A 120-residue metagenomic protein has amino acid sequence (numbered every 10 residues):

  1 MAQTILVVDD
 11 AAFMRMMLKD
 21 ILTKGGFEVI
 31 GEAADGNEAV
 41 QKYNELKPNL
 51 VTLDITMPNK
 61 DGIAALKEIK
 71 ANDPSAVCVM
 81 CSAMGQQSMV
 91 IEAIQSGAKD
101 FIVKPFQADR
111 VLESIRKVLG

Functional and structural regions predicted by a protein language model:
A12-G31: Two-component/phosphorelay signaling modules centered on CheY-like receiver
D35-E38, N59-A64: Acidic catalytic/metal-coordinating carboxylates
Q41, I63-P74: Short amphipathic alpha-helix used as the core "switch/output" element in two-component signaling
L46-T52: Active-site beta3 strand of CheY-like receiver
M84-G85: Short, conserved "switch-loop" micro-motifs in signal-transduction and mechanochemical regulators
S88, F106-I115: C-terminal output helix
